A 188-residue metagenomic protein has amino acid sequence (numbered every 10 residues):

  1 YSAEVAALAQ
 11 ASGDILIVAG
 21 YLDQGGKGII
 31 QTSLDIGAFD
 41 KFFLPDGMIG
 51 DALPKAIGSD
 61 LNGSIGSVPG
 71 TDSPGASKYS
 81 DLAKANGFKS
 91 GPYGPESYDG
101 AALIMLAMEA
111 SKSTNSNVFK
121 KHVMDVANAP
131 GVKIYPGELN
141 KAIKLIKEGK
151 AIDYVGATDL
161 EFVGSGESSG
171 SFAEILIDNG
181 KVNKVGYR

Functional and structural regions predicted by a protein language model:
Y1-R188: Extracytosolic ligand-binding ectodomains
